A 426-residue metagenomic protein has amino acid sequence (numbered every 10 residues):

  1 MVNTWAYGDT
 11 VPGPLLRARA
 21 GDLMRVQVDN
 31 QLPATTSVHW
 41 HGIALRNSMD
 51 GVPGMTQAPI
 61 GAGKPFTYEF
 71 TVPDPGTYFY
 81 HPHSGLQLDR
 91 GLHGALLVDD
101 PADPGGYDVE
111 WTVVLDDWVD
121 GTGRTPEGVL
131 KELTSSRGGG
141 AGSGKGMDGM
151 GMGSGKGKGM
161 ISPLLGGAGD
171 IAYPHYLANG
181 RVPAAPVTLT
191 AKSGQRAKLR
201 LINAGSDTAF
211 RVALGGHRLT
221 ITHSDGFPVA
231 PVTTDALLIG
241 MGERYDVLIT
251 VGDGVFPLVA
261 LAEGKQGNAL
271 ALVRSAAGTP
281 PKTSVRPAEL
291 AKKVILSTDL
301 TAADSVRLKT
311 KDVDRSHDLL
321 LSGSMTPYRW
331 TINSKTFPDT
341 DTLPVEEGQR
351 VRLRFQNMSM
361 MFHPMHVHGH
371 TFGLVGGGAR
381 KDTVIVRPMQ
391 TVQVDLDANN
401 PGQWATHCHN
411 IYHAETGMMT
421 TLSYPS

Functional and structural regions predicted by a protein language model:
M1-T67, V98-D100, P104-D108, K158-L199 (+4 more regions): N-terminal, post-signal-peptide metal-ligating segments of extracellular/periplasmic oxidoreductases, dominated by
G21-D22, K64-F66, V72-Y78, G194-Q195 (+6 more regions): Short tyrosine-centred short linear motifs in exposed loops/low-complexity segments
V26, V38, P82, L96 (+7 more regions): Divalent metal-coordination and catalytic microenvironments
D29-P33, P75, I202-D207, S324 (+1 more regions): Short solvent-exposed strand-capping/beta-turn motif centered on an Asx-Ser/Thr pair
H39-L45, N203-T220, M365-F372: Short acidic, flexible loop segments centered on an aromatic residue
G51-Q57, T220-T250, F337-D339, V375-V394: A cross-kingdom feature marking solvent-exposed beta-strand/loop segments within repeated, beta-rich binding/scaffold
L92-S136, F227-M360, N399-Q403, N410-S426: Extended terminal and domain-junction accessory segments
T112-S193, I202: Acidic-aromatic/histidine active-site loop/patch
